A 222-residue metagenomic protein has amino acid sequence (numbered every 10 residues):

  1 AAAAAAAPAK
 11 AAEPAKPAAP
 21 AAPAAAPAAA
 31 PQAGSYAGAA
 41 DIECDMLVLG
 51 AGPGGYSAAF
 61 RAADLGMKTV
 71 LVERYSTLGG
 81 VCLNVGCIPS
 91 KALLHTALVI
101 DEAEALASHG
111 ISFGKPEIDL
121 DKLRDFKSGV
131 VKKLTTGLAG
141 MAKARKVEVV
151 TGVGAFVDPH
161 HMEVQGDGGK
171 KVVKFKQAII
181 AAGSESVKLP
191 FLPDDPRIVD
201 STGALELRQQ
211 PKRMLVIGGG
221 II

Functional and structural regions predicted by a protein language model:
A1-A5: N-terminal mitochondrial targeting presequence
A7-A9, P14, A19-C44, P53 (+2 more regions): Glycine-rich flavin
G50-P53, I217-G220: Glycine-rich Rossmann-fold phosphate-binding loop(s) that bind the pyrophosphate of adenine dinucleotide cofactors
L138, I221-I222: Mid-domain beta-loop-alpha active-site segment that forms a flexible, acidic cofactor/metal-binding surface
Q209-Q210, M214-I217: Glycine-rich loop(s) and the adjacent beta-strand/alpha-helix scaffold that form part
